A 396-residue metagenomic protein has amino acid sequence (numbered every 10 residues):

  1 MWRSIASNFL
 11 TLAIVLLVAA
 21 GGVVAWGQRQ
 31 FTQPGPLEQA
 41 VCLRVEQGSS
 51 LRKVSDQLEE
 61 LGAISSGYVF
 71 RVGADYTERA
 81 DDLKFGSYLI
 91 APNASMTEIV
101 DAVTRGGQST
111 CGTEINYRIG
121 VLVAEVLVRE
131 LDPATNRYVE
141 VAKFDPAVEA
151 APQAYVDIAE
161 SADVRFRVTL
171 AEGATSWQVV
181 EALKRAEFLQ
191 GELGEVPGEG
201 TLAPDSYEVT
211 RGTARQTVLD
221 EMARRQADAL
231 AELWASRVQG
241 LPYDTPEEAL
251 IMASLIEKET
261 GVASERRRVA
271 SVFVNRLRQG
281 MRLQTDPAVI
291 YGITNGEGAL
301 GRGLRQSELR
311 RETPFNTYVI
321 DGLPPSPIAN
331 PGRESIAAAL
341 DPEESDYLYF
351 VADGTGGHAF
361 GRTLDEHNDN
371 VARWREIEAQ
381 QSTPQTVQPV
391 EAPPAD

Functional and structural regions predicted by a protein language model:
M1-Q284, P331-E334, A338-D346, G354-D396: Conserved catalytic or metal-liganding residues and their short signature motifs at active sites of enzymes
L89, E208, I290-G292, N316 (+1 more regions): Residues in well-ordered beta-strands of folded domains
T245, G261-G322, S326: Small-residue-rich helix-loop
A249-I251, T313-Y318, L348-F350: Short acidic (Asp/Glu) and glycine-rich catalytic loops that position anionic groups and cofactors
L304-T313, I336-L348: Short glycine/proline-rich, acidic loop/turn segments that cap or connect secondary-structure elements
